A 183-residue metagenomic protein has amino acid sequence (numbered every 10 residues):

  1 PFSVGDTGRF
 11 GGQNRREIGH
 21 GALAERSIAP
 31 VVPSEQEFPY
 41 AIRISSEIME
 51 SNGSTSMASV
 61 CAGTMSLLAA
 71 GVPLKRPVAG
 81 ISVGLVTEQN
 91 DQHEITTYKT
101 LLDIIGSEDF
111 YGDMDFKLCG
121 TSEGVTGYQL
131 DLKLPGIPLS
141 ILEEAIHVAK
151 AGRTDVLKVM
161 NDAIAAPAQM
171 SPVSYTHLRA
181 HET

Functional and structural regions predicted by a protein language model:
P1-Y40, G124-L134, P138-E143: Glycine-rich, flexible beta-strand/loop modules in the N-terminal catalytic cores of phosphate-handling
G8-Q13, S46-S54: A short glycine/serine-rich beta->alpha loop
E25-I28, T64, I146, K150 (+2 more regions): Generic hydrophobic alpha-helical scaffold/packing signal
V31-A41, P73-V78, V156-Y175: Flexible, glycine/charged-enriched surface loops at secondary-structure junctions
N52-V72: Conserved phosphate/anionic-ligand binding catalytic regions in large, soluble enzymes, centered on
A70-G80, G84-A163: Mobile "lid/hinge" segments at catalytic clefts and subdomain interfaces of large enzymes
T176-T183: Conserved small/polar residues in nucleotide/adenosyl-binding loops
